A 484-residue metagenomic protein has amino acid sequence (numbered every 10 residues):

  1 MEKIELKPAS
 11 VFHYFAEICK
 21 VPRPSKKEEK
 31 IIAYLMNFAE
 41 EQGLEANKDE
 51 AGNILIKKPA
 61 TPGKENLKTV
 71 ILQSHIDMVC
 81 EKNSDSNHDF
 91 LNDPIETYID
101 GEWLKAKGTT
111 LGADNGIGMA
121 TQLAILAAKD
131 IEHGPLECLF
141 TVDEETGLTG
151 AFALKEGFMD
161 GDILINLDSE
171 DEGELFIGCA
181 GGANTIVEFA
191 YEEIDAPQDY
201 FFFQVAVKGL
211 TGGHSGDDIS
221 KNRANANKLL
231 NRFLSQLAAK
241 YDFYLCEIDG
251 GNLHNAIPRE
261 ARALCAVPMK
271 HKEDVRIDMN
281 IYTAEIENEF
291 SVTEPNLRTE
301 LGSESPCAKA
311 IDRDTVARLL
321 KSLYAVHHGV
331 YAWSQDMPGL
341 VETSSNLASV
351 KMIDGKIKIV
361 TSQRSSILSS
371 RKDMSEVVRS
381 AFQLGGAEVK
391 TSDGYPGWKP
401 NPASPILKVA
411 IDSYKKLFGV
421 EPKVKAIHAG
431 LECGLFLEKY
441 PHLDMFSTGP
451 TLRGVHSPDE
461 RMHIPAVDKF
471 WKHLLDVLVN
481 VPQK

Functional and structural regions predicted by a protein language model:
E2-W103: Acidic/His- and Gly-rich active-site-bordering loop/insert found across diverse amide/peptide-bond hydrolases
K7, V11, Q335, E342-G355 (+1 more regions): Zn-dependent metallopeptidase/amidohydrolase metal-coordination segment
A16-K20, R262-L264, R298-K309, A348 (+3 more regions): A short beta-alpha structural unit
K64-T146, A151-D162, F202, V316 (+4 more regions): Active-site metal-coordination/substrate-binding segment of hydrolases, especially metallo-dependent peptidases
I76-M78, L139-G147, S169-E172, T211 (+1 more regions): Acidic, glycine-rich active-site loops and adjacent beta-strand->loop/helix elements that engage anionic groups
E102-K105, E145, F152, E156-R364: Midchain, well-structured core segments that form catalytic/ion-binding scaffolds
G157, R223-K240, K270-K272, R318-Y324 (+2 more regions): His/Asp/Glu-rich mid-to-C-terminal helical/loop segments that flank catalytic regions of hydrolases
D218, N225-N227, R232-I248, P400-L443: Active-site-adjacent substrate-binding region of metalloamidase/peptidase-like peptide-processing proteins
